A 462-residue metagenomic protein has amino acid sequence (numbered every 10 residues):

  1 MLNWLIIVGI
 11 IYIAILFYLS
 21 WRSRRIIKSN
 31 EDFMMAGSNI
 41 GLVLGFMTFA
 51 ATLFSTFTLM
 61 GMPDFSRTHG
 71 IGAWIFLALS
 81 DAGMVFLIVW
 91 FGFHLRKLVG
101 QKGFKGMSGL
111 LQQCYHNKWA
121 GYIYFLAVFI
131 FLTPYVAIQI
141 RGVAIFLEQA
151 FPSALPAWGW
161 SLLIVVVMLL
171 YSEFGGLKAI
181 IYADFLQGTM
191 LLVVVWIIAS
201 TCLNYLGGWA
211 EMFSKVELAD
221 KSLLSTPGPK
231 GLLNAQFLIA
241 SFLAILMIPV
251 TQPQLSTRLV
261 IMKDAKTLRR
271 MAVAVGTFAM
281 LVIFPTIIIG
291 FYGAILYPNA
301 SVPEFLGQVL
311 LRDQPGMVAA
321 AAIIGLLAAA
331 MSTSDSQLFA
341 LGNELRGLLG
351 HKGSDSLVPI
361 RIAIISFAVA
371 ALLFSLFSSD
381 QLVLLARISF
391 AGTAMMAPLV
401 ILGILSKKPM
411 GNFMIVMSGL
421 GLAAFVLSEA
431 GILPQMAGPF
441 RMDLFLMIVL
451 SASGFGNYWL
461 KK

Functional and structural regions predicted by a protein language model:
M1-M60, S172-G175, G188, V194 (+1 more regions): Membrane-interface "cap" regions at the ends of multi-pass membrane proteins
M1-S20, N412-K462: A generic transmembrane alpha-helix motif of multi-pass inner-membrane proteins
L19, S23-I26, G92, L132-I140 (+7 more regions): Hydrophobic alpha-helical segments and their helix-loop junctions in multi-pass secondary transporters
M34-G103, L243-I245, L255-T257, I261-P298 (+1 more regions): Membrane-interface helix-loop-helix modules in multi-pass membrane proteins
I75-S172, S241-I245, L326-D335: Helix-loop-helix module between adjacent transmembrane segments
G103-C114, G175-L186, T251-L281, V302-L306 (+2 more regions): Hydrophobic, small-residue-rich membrane helices and short re-entrant helix-turn-helix hairpins that build
C114-Y122, L162, N343-V383: Loop-to-transmembrane helix boundary motifs in multi-pass membrane proteins
L126-I138, M190-C202, F237-V250, M262-I295 (+3 more regions): Selective recognition of specific alpha-helical transmembrane segments in multi-pass small-molecule
